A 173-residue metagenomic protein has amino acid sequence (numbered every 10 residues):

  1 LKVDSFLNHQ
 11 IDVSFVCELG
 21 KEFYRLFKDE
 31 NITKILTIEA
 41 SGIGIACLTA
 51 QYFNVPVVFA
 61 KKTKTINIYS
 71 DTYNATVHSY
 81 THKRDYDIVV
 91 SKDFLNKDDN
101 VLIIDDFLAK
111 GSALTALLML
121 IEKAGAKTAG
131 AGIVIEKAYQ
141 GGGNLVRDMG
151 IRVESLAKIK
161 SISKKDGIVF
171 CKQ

Functional and structural regions predicted by a protein language model:
L1-I104, L108-Q173: PRPP-associated nucleotide enzymes
